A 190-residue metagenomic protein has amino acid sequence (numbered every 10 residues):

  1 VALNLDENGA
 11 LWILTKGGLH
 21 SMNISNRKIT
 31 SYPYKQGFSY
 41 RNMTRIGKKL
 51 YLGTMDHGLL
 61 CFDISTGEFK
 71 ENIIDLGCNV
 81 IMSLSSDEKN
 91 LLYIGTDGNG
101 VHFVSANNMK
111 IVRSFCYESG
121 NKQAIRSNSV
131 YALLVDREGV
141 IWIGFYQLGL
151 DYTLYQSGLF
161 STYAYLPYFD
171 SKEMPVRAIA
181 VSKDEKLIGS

Functional and structural regions predicted by a protein language model:
V1-S190: Carboxylate-rich, polar loop motifs that coordinate divalent cations or form catalytic acidic clusters
